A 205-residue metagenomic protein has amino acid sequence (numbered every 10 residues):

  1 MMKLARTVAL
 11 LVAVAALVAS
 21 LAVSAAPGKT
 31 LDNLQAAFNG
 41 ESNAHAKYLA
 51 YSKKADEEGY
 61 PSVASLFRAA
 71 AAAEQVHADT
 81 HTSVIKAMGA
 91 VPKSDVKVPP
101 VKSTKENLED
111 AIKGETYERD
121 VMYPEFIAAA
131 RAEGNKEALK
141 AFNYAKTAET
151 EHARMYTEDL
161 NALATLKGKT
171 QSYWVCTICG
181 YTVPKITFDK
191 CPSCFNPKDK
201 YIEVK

Functional and structural regions predicted by a protein language model:
M1-K3, A22, Y51: Polar low-complexity intrinsically disordered regions
M1-L11: Bacterial N-terminal signal peptides that target proteins for export
A9-S20: Bacterial N-terminal signal peptides
S24-K205: Non-heme di-metal
